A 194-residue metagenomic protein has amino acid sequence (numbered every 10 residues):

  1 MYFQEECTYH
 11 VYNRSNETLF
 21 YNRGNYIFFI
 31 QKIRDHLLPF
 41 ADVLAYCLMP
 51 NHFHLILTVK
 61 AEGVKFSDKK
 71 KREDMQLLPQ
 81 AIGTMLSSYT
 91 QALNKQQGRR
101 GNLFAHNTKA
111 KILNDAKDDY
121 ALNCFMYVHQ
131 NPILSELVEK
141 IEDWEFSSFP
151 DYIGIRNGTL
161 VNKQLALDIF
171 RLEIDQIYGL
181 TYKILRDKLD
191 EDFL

Functional and structural regions predicted by a protein language model:
M1-L194: Short catalytic/metal-binding and nucleic-acid-binding patches
